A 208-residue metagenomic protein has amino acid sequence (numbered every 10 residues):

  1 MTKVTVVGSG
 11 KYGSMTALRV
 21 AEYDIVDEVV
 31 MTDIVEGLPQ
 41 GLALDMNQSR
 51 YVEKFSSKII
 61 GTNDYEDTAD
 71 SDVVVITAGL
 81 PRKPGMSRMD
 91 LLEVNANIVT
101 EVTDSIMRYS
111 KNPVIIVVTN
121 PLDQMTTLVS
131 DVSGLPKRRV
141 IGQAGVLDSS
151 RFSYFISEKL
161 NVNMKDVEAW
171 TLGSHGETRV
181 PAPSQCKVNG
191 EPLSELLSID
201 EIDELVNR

Functional and structural regions predicted by a protein language model:
M1-V4: Extreme N-terminal starter segment of soluble prokaryotic enzymes
S9-G10: Glycine-rich Rossmann-fold phosphate-binding loop(s) that bind the pyrophosphate of adenine dinucleotide cofactors
G13-S14: N-terminal Rossmann-fold NAD(P) dinucleotide-binding loop
T32-S71: Conserved N-terminal Rossmann-fold NAD(P) cofactor-binding segment
A78-L80: Conserved NAD(P)H cofactor-binding loop of Rossmann-fold oxidoreductase domains
S87-S153: Rossmann-like NAD(P)(H) cofactor-binding subdomain of soluble oxidoreductases
R138-R139, A144-R208: Active-site-lining helix/loop region of Rossmann-like oxidoreductase modules
